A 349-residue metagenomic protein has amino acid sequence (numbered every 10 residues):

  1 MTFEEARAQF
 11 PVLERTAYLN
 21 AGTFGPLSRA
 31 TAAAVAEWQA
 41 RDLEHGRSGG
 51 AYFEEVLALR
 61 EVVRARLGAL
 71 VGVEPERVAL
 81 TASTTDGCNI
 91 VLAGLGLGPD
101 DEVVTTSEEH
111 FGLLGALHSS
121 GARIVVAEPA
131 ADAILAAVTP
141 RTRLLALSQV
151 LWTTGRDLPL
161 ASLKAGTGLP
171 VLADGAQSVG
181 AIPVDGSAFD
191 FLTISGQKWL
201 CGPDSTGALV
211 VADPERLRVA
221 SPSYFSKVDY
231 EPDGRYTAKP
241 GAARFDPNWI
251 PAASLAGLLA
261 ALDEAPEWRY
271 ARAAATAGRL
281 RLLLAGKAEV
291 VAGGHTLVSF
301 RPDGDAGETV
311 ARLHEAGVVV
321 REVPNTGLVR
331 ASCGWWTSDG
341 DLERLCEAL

Functional and structural regions predicted by a protein language model:
M1-L349: Pyridoxal 5′-phosphate
